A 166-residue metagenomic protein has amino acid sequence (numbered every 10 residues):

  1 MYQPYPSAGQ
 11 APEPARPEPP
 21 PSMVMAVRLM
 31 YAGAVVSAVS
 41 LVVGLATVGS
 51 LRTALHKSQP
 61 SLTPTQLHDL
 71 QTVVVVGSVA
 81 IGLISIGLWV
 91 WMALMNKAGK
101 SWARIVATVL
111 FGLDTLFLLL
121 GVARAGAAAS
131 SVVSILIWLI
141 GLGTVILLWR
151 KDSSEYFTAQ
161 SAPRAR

Functional and structural regions predicted by a protein language model:
Y2-G49, R166: Cytosolic juxtamembrane helix and N-cap/initiation of the first transmembrane helix
M25-R28, A32, V106-V109, L136 (+1 more regions): Hydrophobic core positions of alpha-helical segments in small-molecule transporters and transporter systems
M30-G44, G82-M92, F111-G121, I137 (+2 more regions): Helical transmembrane-bundle signal
A54-L70: Perimembrane loop-to-helix junctions flanking transmembrane segments
T65-I84: A loop-to-helix transmembrane entry motif
I86-R104: Juxtamembrane helix-break-helix junctions at the cytosolic face of small multi-pass alpha-helical membrane proteins
S101-L136: Hydrophobic alpha-helical transmembrane segments of integral membrane proteins
V122-R166: Alpha-helical transmembrane segments of multi-pass integral membrane proteins, characterized by long hydrophobic
